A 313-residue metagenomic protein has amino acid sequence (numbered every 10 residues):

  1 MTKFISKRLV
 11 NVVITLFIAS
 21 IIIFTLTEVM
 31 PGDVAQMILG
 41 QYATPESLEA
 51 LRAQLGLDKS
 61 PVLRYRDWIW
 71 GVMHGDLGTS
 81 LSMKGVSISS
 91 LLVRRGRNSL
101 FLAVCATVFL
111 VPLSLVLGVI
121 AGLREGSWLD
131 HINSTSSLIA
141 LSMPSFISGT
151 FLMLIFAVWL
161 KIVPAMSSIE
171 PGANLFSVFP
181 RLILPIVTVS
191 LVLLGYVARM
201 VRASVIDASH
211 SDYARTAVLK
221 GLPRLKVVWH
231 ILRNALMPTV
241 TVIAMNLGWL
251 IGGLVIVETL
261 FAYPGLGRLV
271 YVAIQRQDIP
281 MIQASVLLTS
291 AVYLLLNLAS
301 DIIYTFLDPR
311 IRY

Functional and structural regions predicted by a protein language model:
T2-K3, L92, G96-H131, S145 (+2 more regions): Alpha-helical transmembrane segments of integral membrane proteins, especially multi-pass inner/plasma-membrane
S6-L16: N-terminal signal-anchor/signal peptide hydrophobic helix marking the start of the first transmembrane segment
L9, L51, P61-L77, I88 (+8 more regions): Hydrophobic alpha-helical segments of integral membrane proteins, encompassing both true transmembrane helices
V12, S20, Y42, V111 (+4 more regions): Residue-level recognition of pore/gate-forming positions within transmembrane alpha-helices of multi-pass
L16-R66, S82, V86, L160-R181: Hydrophobic alpha-helical transmembrane segments of membrane transport/permease proteins and related membrane-embedded
F17-I22, P61, V104-V108, F151-L154 (+1 more regions): Hydrophobic alpha-helical transmembrane segments of multi-pass integral membrane proteins
I22-V29, K59, W70, T135-A165 (+2 more regions): Membrane-water interface segments at the C-terminal ends of transmembrane alpha-helices in multi-pass inner-membrane
D58-L115: An internal, D/E-rich "acidic patch" concept
